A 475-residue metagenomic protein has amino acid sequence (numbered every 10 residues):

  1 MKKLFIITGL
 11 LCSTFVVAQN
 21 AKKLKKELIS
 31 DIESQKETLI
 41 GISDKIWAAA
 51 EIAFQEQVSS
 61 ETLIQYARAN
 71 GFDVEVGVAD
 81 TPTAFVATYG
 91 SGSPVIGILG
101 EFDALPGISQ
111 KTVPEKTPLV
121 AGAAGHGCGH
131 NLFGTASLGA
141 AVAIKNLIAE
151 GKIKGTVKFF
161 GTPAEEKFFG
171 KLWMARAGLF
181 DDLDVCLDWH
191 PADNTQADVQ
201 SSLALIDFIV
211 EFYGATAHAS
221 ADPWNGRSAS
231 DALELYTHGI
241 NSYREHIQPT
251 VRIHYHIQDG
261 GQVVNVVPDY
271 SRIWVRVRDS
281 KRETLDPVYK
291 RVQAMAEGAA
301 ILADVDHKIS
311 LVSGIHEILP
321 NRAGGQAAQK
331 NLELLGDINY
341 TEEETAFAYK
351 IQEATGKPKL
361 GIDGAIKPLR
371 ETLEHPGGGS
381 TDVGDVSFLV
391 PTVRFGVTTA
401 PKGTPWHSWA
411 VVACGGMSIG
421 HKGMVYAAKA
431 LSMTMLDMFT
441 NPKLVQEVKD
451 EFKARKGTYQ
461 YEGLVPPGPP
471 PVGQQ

Functional and structural regions predicted by a protein language model:
M1-A21: Bacterial Sec-dependent N-terminal signal peptides
Q19-H126, T135-G155: Acidic/His- and Gly-rich active-site-bordering loop/insert found across diverse amide/peptide-bond hydrolases
I46, A87, I98, H130 (+9 more regions): Divalent metal-coordination and catalytic microenvironments
V74-E75, A141-F159, I240-T250, T440-Q446: Phosphate-handling active-site elements
L132-S201: Acidic/histidine-rich catalytic neighborhood of metal-dependent amide-processing enzymes
D182-E342, Y349-Q352: Midchain, well-structured core segments that form catalytic/ion-binding scaffolds
Y255-Q258, I309-P320, V445-V465: Short, highly charged C-terminal tails/helix-capping segments
T345-A428, E447-Q474: Zn-dependent metallopeptidase/amidohydrolase metal-coordination segment
